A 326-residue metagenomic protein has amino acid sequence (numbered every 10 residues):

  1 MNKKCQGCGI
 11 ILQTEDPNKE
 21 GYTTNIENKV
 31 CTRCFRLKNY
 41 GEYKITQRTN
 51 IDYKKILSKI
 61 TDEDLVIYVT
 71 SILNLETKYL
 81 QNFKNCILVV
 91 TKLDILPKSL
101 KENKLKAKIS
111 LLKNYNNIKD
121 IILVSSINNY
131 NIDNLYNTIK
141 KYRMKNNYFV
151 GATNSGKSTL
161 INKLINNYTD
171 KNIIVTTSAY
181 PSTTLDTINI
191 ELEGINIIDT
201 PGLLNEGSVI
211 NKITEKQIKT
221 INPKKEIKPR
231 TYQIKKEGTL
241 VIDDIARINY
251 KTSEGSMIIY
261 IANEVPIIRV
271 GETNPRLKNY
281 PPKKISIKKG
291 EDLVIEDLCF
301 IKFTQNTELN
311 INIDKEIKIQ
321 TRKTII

Functional and structural regions predicted by a protein language model:
M1-V66, L73, K84-I87, L93 (+2 more regions): Helix-rich effector regions associated with P-loop NTPase G domains
L57-T61, K78-K84, L112-K113, T138-Y142 (+2 more regions): Alpha-helix C-terminal capping segments
L65-Y68, Y148: Conserved beta-strand elements of the Class I
Y68, V89, I122: Conserved Rossmann-like nucleotide-binding pocket used by diverse enzymes that bind dinucleotide cofactors
N74-E76, G156, N167, L204: Glycine-rich nucleotide phosphate-binding loop and flanking beta-alpha elements of Rossmann-like dinucleotide-binding
T77-K78, Y130: Residues that form or flank phosphate/diphosphate-binding pockets in enzymes that use nucleotide phosphates
I87-L88, Y148: Short hydrophobic alpha-helical runs that function as membrane-insertion/retention elements
I95-S155, I161-I174, S178: Canonical P-loop GTPase G-domain recognition
